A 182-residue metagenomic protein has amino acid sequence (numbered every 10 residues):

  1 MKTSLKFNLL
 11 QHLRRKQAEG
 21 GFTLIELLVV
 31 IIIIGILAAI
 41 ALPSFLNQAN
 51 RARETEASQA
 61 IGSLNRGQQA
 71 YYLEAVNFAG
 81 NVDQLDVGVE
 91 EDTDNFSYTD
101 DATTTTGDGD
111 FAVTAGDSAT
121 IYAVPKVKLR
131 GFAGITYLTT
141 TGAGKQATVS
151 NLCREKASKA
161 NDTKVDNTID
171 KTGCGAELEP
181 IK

Functional and structural regions predicted by a protein language model:
M1-F22: N-terminal leader/signal peptides at the extreme start of proteins
K2, R14, N47-D94: Conserved hydrophobic/amphipathic alpha-helical signal-anchor segments
L5, R14, I32-I34, A38 (+3 more regions): Short, functionally important structural connectors and interaction interfaces within domains
H12, E26-V29, G67, P125: Hydrophobic alpha-helical context, especially transmembrane and signal-peptide helices
R15, V29-I33, R51, A70 (+2 more regions): N-terminal hydrophobic or amphipathic segments with adjacent small-residue motifs that include Sec signal peptides
Q17-A49, A57: N-terminal single-pass transmembrane signal-anchor helix
L73-K182: Periplasmic/extracellular, small/polar-rich flexible segments of pilin-like filament-forming proteins
